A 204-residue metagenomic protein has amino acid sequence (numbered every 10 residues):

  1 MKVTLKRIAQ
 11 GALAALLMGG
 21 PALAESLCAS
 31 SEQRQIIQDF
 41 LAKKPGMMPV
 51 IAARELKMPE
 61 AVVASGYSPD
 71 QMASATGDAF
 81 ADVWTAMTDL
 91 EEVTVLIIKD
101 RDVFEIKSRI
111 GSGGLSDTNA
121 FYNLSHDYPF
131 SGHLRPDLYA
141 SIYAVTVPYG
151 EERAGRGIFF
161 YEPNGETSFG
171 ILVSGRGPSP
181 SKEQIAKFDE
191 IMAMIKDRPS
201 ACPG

Functional and structural regions predicted by a protein language model:
M1-K2, L23-E25: Basic/polar N-terminal segments that are highly enriched at the extreme N-terminus, encompassing both cleavable
K2-A12: Bacterial N-terminal signal peptides that target proteins for export
G11-G20: Bacterial N-terminal signal peptides
A24-S168, L172-G204: Eukaryotic intrinsically disordered, low-complexity regulatory linkers and tails enriched in Ser/Thr/Pro
